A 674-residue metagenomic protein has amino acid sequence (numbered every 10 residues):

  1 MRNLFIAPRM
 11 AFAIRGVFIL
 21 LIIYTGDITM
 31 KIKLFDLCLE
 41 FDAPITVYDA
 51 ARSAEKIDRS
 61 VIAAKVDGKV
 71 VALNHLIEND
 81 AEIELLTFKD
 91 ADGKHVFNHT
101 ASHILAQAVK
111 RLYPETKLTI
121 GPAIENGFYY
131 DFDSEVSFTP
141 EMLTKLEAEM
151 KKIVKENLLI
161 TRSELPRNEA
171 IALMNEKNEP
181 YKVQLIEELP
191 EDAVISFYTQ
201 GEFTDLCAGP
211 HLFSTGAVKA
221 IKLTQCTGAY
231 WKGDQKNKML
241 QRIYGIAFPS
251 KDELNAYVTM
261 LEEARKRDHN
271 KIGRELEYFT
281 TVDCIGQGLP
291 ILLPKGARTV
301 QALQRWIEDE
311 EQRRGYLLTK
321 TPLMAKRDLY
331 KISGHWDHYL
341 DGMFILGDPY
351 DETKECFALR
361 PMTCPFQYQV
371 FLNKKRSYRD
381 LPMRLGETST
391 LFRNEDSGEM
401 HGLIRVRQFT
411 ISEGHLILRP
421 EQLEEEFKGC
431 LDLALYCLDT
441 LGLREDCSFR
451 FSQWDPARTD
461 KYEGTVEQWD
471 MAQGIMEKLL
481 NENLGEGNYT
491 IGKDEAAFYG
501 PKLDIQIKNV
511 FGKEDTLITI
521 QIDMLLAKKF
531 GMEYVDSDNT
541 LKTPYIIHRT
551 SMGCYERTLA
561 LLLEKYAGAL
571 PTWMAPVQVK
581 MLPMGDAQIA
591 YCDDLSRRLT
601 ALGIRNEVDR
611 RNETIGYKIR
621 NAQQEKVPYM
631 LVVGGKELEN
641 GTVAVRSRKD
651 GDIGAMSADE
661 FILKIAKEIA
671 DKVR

Functional and structural regions predicted by a protein language model:
M1-R2, M30: Accessible peptide chain termini
R2, A7-M10, I14-G16: Intrinsically disordered, low-complexity segments enriched in serine/proline and basic residues
V17-I23: Hydrophobic alpha-helical signal peptides and transmembrane signal-/tail-anchor segments that drive secretory-pathway
Y24-T119, I124-R674: NTP/phosphate- and nucleic-acid-binding module
